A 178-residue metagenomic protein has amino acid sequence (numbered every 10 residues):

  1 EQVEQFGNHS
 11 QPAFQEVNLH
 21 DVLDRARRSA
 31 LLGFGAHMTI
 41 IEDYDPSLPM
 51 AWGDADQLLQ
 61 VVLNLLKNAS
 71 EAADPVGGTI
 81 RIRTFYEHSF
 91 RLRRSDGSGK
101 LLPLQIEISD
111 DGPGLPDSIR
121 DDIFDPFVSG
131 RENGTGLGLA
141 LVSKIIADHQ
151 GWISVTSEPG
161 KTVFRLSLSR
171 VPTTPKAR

Functional and structural regions predicted by a protein language model:
H9-P12, M50-G53, G130: Conserved micro-motifs of the catalytic ATP-binding
A13-R27, F85: A conserved beta-strand-to-alpha-helix junction within the catalytic ATP-binding
H37-P49, F85-E87: Conserved catalytic submotifs in the C-terminal HATPase_c
T79-F90: Short beta-strand/loop element within the Bergerat-fold HATPase_c
L101-P103, L115-P126: Short conserved segment of the HATPase_c
G138, V142: Short alpha-helical Gxxx[C/S/T] motif in the catalytic ATP-binding
I146-A147: Detector for a conserved hydrophobic position within an alpha-helical segment of the HATPase_c
